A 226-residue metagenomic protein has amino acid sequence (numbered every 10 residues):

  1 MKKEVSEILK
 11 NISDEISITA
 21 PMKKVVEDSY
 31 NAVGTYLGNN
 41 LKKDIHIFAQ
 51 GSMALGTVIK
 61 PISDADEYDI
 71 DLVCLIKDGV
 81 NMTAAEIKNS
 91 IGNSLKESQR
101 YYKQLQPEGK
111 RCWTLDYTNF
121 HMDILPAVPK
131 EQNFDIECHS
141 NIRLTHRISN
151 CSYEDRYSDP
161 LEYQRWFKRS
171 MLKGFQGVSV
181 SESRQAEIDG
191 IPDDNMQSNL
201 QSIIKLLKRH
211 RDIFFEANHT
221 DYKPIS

Functional and structural regions predicted by a protein language model:
M1-E67, I76-E86, C112: N-terminal regions immediately upstream of nucleotidyltransferase
Y36-L37, L41, K88-T145, S149 (+1 more regions): Conserved catalytic core of two-metal-ion nucleotidyltransferases
F48-Q50, V73, D116, L125: Residues in well-ordered beta-strands of folded domains
T57, Q99, R211-F215: Structural motif corresponding to the C-terminal cap of alpha-helices
D66-L75, V180-I188: Glycine-rich, often proline-containing surface loops adjacent to acidic residues and nearby aromatics that form
E86-N89, N93, G190-P192, M196: Short N-terminal edge-element motif at the start of the domain
H121, L125, P129-D194: Extended, alpha-helix-rich binding/interface surfaces that flank or overlap catalytic cores and mediate recognition
G190-S226: Conserved nucleotidyltransferase catalytic core and NTase-mimicking acidic/glycine-rich helix/loop elements in nucleic
